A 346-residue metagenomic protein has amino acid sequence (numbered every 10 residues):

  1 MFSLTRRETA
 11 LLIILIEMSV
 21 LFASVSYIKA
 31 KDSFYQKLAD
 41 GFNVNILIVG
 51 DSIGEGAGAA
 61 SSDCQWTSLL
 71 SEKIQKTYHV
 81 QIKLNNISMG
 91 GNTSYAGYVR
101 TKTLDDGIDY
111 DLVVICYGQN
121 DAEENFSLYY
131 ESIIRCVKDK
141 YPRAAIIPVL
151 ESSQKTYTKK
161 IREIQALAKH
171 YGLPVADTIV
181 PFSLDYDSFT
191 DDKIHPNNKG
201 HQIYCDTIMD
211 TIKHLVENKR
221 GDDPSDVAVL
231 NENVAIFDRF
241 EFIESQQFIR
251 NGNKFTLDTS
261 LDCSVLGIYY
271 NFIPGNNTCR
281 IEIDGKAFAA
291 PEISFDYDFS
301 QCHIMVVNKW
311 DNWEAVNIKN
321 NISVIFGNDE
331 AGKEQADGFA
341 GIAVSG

Functional and structural regions predicted by a protein language model:
M1-E17, V25-S26: N-terminal Sec-pathway targeting helices
R7-L15, V99-G221, I273-T278, D284 (+5 more regions): Alpha-helical cap/lid subdomain in secreted, periplasmic, or secretory-pathway luminal O-acyl-processing enzymes
S19-F22, F34: Non-catalytic propeptide/linker segments at domain boundaries
Y27-S88, R100-I108, I268-Y270, R280 (+3 more regions): Serine-esterase "nucleophile elbow" of acetyl-processing enzymes
G91-N92: Histidine-bearing beta->alpha loop at or near hydrolase active sites
Y95-G97: Glycine-rich anion/phosphate-binding loops
D210-C263, G267-N271, A331-G346: Glycan-recognition and processing domains
F255-T259, F288, M305: Generic detection of short hydrophobic beta-strand segments and adjacent strand-loop junctions
